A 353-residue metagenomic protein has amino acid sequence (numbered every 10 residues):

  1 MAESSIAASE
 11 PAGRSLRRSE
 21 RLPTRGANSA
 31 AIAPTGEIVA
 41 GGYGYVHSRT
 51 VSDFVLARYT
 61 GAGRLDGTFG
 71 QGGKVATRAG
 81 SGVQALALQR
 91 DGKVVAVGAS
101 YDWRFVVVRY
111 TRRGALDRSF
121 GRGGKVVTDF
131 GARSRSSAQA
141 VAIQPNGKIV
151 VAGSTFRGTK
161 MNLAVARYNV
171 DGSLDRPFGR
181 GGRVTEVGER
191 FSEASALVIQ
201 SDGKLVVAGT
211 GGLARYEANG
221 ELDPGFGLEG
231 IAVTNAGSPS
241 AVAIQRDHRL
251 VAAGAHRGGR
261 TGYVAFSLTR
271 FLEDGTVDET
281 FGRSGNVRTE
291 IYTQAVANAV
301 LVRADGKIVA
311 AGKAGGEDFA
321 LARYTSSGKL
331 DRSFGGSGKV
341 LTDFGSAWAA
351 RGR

Functional and structural regions predicted by a protein language model:
M1-R353: Extracytoplasmic mature domains of secreted or surface-exposed proteins
